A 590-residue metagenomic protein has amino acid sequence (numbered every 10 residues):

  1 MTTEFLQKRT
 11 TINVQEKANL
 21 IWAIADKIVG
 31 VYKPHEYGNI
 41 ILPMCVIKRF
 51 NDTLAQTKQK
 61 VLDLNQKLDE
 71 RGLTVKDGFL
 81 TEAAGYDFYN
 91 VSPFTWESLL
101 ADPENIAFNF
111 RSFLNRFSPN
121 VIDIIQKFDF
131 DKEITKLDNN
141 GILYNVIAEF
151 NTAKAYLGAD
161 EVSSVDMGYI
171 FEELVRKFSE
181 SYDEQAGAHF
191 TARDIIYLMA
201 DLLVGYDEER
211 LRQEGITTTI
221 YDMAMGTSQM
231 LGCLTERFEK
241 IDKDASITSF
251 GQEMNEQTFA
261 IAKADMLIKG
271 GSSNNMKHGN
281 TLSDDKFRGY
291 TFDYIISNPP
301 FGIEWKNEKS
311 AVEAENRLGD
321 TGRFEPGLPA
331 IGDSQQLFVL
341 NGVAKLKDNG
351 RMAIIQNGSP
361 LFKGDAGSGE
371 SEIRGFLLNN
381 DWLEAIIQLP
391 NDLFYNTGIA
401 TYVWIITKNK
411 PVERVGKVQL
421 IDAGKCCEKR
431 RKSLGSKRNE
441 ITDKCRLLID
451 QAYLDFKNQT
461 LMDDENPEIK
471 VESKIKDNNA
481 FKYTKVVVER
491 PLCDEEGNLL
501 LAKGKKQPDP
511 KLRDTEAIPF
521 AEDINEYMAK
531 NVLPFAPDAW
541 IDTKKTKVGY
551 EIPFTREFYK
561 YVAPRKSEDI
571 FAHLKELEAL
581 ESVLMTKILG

Functional and structural regions predicted by a protein language model:
M1-D207, N275-K286, Q388-N391, V415-D422 (+1 more regions): Non-catalytic, mostly N-terminal accessory regions of nucleic-acid modification and defense proteins
K27, K33-R49, M276, L328-I406 (+1 more regions): Conserved Class I SAM-dependent methyltransferase catalytic core
F178-S179, K243, S272-M276, N316-G322 (+3 more regions): Short acidic (Asp/Glu) and glycine-rich catalytic loops that position anionic groups and cofactors
A186-S297, F301-E313, N357-S359, A366-R374 (+3 more regions): Conserved S-adenosyl-L-methionine
G232, A260, S297-P299, Q336-L340 (+15 more regions): Feature representing long, continuous alpha-helical segments
E239, L267, G271, P300 (+15 more regions): Hydrophobic alpha-helix feature that most strongly marks membrane-spanning transmembrane helices and their immediate
E304, E308-I331: Conserved catalytic motifs of ABC-family nucleotide-binding domains
Y395-L492: Flexible, glycine-/basic-rich loop-and-beta segments that form/coincide with the SAM-dependent methyltransferase
